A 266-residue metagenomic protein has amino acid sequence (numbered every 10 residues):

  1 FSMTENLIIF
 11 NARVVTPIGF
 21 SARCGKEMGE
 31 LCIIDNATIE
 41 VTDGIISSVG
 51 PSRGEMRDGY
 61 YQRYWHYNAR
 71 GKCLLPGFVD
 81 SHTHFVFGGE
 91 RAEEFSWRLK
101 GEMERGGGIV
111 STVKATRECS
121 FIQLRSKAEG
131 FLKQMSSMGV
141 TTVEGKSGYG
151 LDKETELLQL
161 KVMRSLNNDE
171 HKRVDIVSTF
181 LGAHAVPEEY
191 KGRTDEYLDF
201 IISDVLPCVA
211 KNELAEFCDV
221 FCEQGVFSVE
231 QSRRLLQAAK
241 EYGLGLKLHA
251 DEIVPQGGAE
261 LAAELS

Functional and structural regions predicted by a protein language model:
F1-D58: N-terminal metal-binding scaffold of metallo-dependent hydrolase/deaminase domains
L7, P76-F78, T142, G245: Hydrophobic "anchor" residues on beta-strands that sit immediately upstream of conserved functional sites
I8, R63-N68, S178: Conserved beta-strand scaffold positions in the cores of enzyme catalytic domains, especially in NTP/NDP-utilizing
A12, I39, G44, G71 (+6 more regions): Divalent metal-coordination and catalytic microenvironments
Y60-Q62, L265: Short, structured coil segments at secondary-structure junctions
H66-E129: Metal-associated gating/positioning segment near the N- to mid-region
T112-K127, K133, T141-Q256: Metal-coordinating catalytic core of metallo-dependent amide/deamination hydrolases
G257-S266: Short, intrinsically disordered, charge-balanced linker/junction segments flanking boundaries in proteins
